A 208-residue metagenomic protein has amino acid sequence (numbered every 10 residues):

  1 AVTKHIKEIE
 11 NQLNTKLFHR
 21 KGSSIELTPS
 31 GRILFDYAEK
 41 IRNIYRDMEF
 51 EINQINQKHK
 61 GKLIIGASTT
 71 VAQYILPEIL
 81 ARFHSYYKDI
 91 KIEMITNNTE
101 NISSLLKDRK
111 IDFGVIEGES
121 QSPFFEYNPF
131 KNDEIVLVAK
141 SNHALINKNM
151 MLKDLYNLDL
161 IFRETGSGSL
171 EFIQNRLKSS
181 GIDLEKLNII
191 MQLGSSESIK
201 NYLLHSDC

Functional and structural regions predicted by a protein language model:
E8-L27: A short LG(V/I)-centered, amphipathic sequence patch enriched for acidic residue(s) preceding the LG motif
Q12-L13, L34-N56: Alpha-helical linker/hinge and terminal dimerization helices associated with HTH transcriptional regulators
Q57, F125-I161, T165: Flexible hinge/capping segments at coil-to-helix
K60-P123, L193: Central regulatory/effector-binding core of bacterial HTH transcription factors
N98-S103, K107-I111, I116-E117, N175-K178 (+1 more regions): Hydrophobic hinge/microswitch elements
S122-P129, D133, N147, G194-C208: Beta-alpha-beta core module
L160-G181: Secondary-structure junction motif
